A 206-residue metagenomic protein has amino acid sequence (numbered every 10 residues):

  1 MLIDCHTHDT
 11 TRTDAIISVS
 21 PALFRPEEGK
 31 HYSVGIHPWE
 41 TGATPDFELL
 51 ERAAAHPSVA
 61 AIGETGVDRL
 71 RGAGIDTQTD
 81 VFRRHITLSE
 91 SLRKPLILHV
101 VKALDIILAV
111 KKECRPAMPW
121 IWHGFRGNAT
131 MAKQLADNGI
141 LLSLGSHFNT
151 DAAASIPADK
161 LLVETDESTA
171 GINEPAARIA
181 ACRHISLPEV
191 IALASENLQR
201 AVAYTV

Functional and structural regions predicted by a protein language model:
M1-V206: Mid-domain alpha/beta scaffold segments of enzyme catalytic cores
